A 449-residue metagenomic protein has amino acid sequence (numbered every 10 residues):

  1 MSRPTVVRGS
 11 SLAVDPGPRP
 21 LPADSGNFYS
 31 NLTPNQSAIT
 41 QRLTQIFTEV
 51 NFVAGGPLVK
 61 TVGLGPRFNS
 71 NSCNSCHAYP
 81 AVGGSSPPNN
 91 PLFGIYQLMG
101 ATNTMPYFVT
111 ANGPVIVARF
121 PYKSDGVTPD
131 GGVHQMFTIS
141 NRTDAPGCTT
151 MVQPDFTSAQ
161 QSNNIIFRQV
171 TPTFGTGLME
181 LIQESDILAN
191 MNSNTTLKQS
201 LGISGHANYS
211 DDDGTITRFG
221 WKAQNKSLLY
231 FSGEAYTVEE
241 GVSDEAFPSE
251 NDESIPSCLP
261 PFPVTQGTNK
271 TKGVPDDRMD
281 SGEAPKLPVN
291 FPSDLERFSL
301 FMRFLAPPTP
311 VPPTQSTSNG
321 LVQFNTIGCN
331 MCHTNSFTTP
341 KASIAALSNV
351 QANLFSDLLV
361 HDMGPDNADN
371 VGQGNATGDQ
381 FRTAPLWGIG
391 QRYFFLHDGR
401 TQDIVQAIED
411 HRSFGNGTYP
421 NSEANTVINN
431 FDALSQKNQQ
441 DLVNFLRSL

Functional and structural regions predicted by a protein language model:
M1-L449: Periplasmic c-type cytochrome electron-transfer domains
